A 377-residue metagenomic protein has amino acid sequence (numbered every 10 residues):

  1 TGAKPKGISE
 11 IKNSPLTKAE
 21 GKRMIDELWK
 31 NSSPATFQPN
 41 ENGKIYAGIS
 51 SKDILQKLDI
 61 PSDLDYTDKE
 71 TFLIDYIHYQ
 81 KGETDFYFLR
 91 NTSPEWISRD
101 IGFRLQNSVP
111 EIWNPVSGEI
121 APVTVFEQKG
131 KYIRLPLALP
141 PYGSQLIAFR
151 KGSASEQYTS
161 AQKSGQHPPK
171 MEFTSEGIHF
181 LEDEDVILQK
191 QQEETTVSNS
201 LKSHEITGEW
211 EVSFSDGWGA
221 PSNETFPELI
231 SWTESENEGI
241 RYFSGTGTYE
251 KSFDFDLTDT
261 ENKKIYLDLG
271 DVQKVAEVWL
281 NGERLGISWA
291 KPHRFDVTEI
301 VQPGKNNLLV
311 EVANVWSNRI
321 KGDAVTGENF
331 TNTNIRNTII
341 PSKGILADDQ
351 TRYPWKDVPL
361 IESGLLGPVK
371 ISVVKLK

Functional and structural regions predicted by a protein language model:
T1-T246, D254-T260, V297, K370-K377: Carbohydrate-binding surfaces of carbohydrate-active enzymes
D85, I265, A276, H293 (+2 more regions): Residue-level detector of short, conserved catalytic/binding motifs and their immediate flanks
G102, F253-N281, L308-V312: Aromatic-lined ligand-binding clefts that engage carbohydrates, nucleic acids, or primary amines
L146-K151, K251, N307-N314: Short, hydrophobic/aromatic-enriched beta-strand segments in well-ordered soluble domains
G152-T174, E194-I206, N314-G367: Glycine/proline-rich low-complexity spacer/linker segments in large multi-domain proteins
I206, G247-Y249, I265, L365: Hydrophobic core residues within well-ordered beta-strands of beta-rich domains
D271-Q273, W279-I340: Beta-strand-rich ligand-recognition modules
